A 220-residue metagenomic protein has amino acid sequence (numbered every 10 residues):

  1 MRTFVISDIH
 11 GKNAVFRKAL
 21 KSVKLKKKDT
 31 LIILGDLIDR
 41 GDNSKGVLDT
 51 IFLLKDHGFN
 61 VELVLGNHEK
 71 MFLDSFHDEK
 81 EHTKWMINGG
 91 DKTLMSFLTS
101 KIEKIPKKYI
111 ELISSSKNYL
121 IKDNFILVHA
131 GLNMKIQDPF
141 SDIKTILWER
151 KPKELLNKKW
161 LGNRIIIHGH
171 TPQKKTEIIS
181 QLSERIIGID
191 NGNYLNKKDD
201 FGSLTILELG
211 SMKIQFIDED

Functional and structural regions predicted by a protein language model:
M1-T50: N-terminal active-site segment of His-dependent metallophosphoesterases
V5, I33, L63-V64, I126 (+2 more regions): Residue-level marker for buried hydrophobic side chains located in beta-strands that build the well-ordered beta-sheet
D8, D36, G66-N67, H170 (+1 more regions): Active-site glycine-centered loops adjacent to acidic/histidine catalytic or metal-binding residues that shape
H10-G11, D39, E69-K70, L132 (+2 more regions): Short, glycine/acidic-enriched loop or turn micro-motifs at the edges of active sites
A14, G41-D42, L73, K135 (+2 more regions): Conserved protein kinase catalytic core
K26-D29, G58-N60, D123, G162-N163: A general structural motif
R40-I121, K153-L155: Active-site neighborhood of divalent metal-dependent phosphoester bond hydrolases
I87-G202, G210-E219: Acidic, His/Gly-enriched loop-helix segments that form or flank divalent-metal centers in metallo-dependent hydrolases
